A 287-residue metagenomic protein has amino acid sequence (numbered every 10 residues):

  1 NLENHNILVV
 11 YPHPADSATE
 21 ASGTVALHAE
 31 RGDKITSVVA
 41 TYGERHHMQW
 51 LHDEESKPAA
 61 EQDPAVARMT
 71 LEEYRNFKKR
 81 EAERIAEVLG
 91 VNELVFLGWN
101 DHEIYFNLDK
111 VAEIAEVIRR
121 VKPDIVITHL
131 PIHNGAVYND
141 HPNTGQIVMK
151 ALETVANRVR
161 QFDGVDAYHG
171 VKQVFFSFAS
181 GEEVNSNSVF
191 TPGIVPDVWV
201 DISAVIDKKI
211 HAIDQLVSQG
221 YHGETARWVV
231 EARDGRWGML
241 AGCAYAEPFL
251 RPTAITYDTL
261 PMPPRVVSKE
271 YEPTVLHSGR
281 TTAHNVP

Functional and structural regions predicted by a protein language model:
N1-V10, N100, I104-P287: Metal-dependent de-N-acetylase/amidase catalytic core
N1-V121, T154, R233, M262 (+1 more regions): Active-site rim/loop-helix segments in enzyme catalytic domains that contact anionic ligands
